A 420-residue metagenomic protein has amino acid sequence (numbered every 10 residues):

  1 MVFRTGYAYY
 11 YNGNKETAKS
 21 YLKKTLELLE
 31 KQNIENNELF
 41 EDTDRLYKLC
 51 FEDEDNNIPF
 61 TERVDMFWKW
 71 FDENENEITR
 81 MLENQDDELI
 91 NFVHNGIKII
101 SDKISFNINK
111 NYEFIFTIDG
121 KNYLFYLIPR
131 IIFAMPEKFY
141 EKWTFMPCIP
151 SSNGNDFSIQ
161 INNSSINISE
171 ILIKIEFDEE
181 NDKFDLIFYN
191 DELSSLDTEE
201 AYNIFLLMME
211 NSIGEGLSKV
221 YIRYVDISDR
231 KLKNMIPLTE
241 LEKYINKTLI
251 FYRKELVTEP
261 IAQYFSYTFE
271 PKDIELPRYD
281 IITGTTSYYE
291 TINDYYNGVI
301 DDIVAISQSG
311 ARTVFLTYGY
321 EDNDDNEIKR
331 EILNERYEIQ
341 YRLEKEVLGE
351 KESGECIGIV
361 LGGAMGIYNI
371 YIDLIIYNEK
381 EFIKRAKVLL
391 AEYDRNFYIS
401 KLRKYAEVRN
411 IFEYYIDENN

Functional and structural regions predicted by a protein language model:
R4, L39-L46: "A position-specific structural signal for the A-helix of alpha-solenoid helical repeats
L29-N36: Alpha-helical junction/boundary sensor with strong preference for TPR arrays
E141, I274-N420: C-terminal structured domains
S169, I173-K272, T291-I300: Long, hydrophobic alpha/beta structural blocks
